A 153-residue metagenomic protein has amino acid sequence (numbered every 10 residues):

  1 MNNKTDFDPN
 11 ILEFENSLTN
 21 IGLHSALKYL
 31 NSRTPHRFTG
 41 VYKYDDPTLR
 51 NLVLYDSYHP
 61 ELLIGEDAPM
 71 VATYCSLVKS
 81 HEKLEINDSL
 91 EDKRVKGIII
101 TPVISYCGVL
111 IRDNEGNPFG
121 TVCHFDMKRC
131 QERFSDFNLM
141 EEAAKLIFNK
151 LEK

Functional and structural regions predicted by a protein language model:
M1-E66, E142, K153: Intrinsically disordered, low-complexity terminal regulatory regions
F38, G108, T121: Short hydrophobic/aromatic beta-strand element in the GNAT-like acyltransferase core that lines or flanks the acyl-donor
E61-L84: Acidic/proline- and glycine-rich, intrinsically disordered low-complexity segments that serve as regulatory linkers
N87-I104: Signal-transducing coupling segments at domain and membrane junctions
S105-D113: A short, aliphatic-rich beta-strand micro-motif
G120, F125-K153: Juxtadomain coupling helices with adjacent low-complexity linkers
